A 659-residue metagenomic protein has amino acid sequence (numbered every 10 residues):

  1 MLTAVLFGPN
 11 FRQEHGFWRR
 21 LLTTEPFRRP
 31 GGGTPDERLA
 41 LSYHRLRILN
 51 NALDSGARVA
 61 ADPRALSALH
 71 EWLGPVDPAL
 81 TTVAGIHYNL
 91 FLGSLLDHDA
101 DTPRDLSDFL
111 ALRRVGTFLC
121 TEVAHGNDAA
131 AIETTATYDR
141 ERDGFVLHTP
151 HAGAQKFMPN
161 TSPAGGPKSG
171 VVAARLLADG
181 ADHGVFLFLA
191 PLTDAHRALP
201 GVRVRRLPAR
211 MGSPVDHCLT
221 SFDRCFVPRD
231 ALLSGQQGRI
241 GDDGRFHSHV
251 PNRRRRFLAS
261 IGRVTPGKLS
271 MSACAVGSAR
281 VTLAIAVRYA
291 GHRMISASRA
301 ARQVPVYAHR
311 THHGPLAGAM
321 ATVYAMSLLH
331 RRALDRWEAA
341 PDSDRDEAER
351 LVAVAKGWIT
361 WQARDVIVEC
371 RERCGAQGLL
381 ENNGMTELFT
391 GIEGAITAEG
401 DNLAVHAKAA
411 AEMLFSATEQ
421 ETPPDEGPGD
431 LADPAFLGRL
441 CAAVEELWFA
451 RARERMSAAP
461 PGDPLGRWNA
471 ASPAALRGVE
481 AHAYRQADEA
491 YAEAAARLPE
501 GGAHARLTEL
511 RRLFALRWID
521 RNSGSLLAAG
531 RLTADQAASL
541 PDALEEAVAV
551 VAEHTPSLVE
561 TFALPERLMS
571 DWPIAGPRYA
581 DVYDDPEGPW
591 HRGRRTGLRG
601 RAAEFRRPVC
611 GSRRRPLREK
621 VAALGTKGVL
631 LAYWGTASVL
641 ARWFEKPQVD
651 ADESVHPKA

Functional and structural regions predicted by a protein language model:
M1-A659: Flavin-dependent oxidoreductase catalytic core characteristic of acyl-CoA dehydrogenase/oxidase-like enzymes
